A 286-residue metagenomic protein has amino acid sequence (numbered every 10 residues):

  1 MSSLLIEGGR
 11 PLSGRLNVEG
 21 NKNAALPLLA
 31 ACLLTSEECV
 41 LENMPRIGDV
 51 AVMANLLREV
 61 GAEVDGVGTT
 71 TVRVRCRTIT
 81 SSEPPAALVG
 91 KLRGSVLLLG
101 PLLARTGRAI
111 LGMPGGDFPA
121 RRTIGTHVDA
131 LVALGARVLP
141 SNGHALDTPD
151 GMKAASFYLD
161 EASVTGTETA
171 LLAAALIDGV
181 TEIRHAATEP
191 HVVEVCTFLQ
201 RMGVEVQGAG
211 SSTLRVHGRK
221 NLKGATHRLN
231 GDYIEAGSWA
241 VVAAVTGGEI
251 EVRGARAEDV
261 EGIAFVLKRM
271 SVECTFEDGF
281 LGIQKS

Functional and structural regions predicted by a protein language model:
M1-S286: Short, structured segments at the rim of ligand-binding sites
